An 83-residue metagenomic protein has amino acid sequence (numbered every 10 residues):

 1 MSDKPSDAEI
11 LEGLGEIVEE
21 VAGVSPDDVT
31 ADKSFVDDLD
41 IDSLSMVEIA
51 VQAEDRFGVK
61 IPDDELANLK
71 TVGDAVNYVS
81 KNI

Functional and structural regions predicted by a protein language model:
S2-D27, N82: Thiotemplate assembly-line natural product biosynthesis machinery
S25, K60-P62: Short coil/turn motifs that cap or connect alpha-helices
D28, D32-L39: N-terminal helix-turn-helix DNA-binding core of bacterial DNA-binding proteins
S45: Two-component histidine kinase catalytic core, primarily the HATPase_c
D64-G73: AMP-binding/adenylate-forming catalytic domain of the ANL superfamily
N77-I83: Short hydrophobic/aromatic patches at helix-to-coil boundaries
